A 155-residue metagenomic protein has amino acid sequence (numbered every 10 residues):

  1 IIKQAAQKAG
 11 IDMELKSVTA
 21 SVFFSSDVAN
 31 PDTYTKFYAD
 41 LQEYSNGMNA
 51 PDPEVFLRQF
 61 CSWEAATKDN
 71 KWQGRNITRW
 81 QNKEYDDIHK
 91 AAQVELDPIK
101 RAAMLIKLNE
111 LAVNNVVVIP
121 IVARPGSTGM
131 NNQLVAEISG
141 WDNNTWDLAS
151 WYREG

Functional and structural regions predicted by a protein language model:
I1, D52-L57, N132-Q133: Short, solvent-exposed loop/turn and secondary-structure capping segments
I1-A9: Short, polar/charged alpha-helical segment
K3, F24, E54, I77 (+4 more regions): Extracytoplasmic/secreted envelope proteins and their assembly/folding machinery, especially bacterial periplasmic
K8-K68: Periplasmic binding protein-like
G10, H89, Q93-L96: Short amphipathic alpha-helical interaction patches enriched in hydrophobic/aromatic residues with interspersed Lys/Arg
V18, R75, R79-K83, E95-I99: Soluble non-cytosolic domains of exported or imported proteins
V28-T35, R58-K90, V122-G155: Short, solvent-exposed loop/beta-turn-alpha elements that line the ligand-binding surface or hinge of extracytoplasmic
Y34-S45, Q93-N132: Bilobed periplasmic-binding protein-like "clamshell/Venus-flytrap" ligand-binding domains
